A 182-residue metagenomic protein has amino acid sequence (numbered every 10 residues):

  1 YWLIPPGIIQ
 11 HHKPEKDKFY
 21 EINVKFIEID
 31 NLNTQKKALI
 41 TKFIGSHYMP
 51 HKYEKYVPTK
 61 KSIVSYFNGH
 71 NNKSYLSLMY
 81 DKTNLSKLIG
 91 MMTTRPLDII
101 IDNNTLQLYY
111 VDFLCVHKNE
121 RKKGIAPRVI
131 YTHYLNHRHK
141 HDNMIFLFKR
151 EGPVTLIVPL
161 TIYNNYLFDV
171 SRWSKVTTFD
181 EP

Functional and structural regions predicted by a protein language model:
Y1-P182: An N-terminus-focused feature that recognizes amino-terminal "leader" regions
